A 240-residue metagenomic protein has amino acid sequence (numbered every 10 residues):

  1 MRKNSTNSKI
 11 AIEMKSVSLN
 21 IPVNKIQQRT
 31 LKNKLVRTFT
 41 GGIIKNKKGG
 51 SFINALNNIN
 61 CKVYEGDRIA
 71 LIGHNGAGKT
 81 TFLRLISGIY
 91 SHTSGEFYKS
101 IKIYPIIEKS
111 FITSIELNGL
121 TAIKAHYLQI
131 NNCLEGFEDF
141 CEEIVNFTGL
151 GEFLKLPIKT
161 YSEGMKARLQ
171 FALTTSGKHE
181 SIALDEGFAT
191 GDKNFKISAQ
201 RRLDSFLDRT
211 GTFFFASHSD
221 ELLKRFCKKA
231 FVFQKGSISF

Functional and structural regions predicted by a protein language model:
M1-N54: Pre-NBD coupling/linker segments of ABC/ABC-like ATPases
E13, S18-P22, E65-A70, H74-I130: ABC ATPase nucleotide-binding domain signature region
K47-F52, K102, I107-L169, L173-N194 (+1 more regions): ABC-family P-loop ATPase nucleotide-binding domains
F52, I59, D67-R68: Conserved N-terminal flank of the Walker A/P-loop in ABC nucleotide-binding domains
G177, L223-C227: Hydrophobic Walker B segment
S198-R201, S205, G236-F240: Conserved beta-strand-loop-alpha-helix hinge in the C-terminal portion of ABC ATPase nucleotide-binding domains
S217-H218: H-loop/switch region of ABC-family ATPase nucleotide-binding domains
F226-F240: H-loop (His-switch) and adjacent beta-strand-loop-beta switch element of ABC-type ATPase nucleotide-binding domains
